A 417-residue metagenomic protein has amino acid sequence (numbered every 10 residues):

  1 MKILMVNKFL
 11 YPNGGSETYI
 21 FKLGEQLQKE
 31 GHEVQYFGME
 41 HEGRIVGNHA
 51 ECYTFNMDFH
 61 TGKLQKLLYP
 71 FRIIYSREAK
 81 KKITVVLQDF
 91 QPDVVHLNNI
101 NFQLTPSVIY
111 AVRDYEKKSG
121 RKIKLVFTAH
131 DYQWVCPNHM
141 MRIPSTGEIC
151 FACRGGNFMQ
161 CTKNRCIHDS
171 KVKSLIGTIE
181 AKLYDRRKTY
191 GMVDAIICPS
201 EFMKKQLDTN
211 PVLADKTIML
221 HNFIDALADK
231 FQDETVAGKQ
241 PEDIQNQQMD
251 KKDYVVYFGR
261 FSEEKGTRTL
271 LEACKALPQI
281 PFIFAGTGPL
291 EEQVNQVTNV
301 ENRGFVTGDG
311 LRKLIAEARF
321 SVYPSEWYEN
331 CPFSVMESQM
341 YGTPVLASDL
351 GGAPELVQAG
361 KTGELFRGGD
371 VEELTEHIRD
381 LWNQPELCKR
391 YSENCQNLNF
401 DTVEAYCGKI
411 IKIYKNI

Functional and structural regions predicted by a protein language model:
N7-N13, I20, E25-F90, G288: N-terminal strand-loop element at the rim of the active site of nucleotide-sugar-dependent glycosyltransferases
Q133, S145-A195: Membrane-proximal helix-turn-helix segments that form the acceptor-binding/catalytic region of lipid-linked
I197, E242-K265, L271-K275, I283: Conserved donor-binding/catalytic core segment of Leloir-type glycosyltransferases
F202, F223: Carbohydrate-associated surface elements
E291-K313: Nucleotide-activated donor-binding/catalytic signature segment of Leloir-type glycosyltransferases, i.e., the conserved
Q293, M336, L350-G360, E364-L365: Short acidic/histidine- and often glycine-rich active-site loop of Leloir-type glycosyltransferases that engages
A316-N330, T343: Acidic donor-binding loop of glycosyltransferase active sites
T362, E373, D380, L387-D401 (+1 more regions): A short, well-ordered alpha-helix in the C-terminal region of glycosyltransferases
